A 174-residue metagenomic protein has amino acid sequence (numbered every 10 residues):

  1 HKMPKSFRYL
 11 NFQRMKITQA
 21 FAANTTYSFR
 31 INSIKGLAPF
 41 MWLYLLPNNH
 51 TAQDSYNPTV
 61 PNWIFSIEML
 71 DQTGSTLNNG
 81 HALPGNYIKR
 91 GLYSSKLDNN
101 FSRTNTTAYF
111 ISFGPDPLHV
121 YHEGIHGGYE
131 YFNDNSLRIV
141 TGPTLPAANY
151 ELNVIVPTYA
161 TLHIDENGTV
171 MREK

Functional and structural regions predicted by a protein language model:
H1-K174: Flexible assembly/topogenesis modules
